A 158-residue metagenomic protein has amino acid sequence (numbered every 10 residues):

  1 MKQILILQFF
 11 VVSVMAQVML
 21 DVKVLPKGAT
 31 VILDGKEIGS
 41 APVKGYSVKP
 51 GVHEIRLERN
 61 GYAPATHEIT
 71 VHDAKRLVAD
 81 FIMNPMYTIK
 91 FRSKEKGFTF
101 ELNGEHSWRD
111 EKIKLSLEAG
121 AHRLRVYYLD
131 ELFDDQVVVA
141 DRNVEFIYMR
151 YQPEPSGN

Functional and structural regions predicted by a protein language model:
M1-Q8: Sec-dependent signal peptide recognition, specifically the positively charged N-region followed immediately by
V11-S13: N-terminal signal peptide c-region/cleavage motif recognized by signal peptidases
A16-N158: Short loop/turn and low-complexity linker motifs enriched in small/turn-promoting residues
